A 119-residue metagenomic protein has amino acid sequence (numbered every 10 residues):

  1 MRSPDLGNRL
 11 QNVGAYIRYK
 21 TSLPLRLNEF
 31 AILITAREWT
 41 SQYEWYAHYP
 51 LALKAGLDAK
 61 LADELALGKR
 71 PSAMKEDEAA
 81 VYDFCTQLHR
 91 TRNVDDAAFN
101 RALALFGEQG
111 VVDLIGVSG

Functional and structural regions predicted by a protein language model:
M1-L23: Mobile cap/lid helix-loop segments that border enzyme active or cofactor-binding sites and regulate substrate access
R9, V13-Y16, E64, A80-T91: Solvent-exposed, amphipathic alpha-helical segments
G14-A15, I32-L33, Y49-L53, T86 (+1 more regions): Amphipathic alpha-helical segments within well-ordered protein domains
R18-L23, P71-S72, N100-A104: Short amphipathic alpha-helical boundary/capping segments
L23, L27-E29, T35-K60: Conserved alpha-helical segments that form or flank metal/cofactor-binding pockets of metalloenzymes
E29-T35, V112-G119: An amphipathic alpha-helical micro-motif enriched in hydrophobic residues with embedded/adjacent acidic residues
K75-I115: Acidic/histidine-rich alpha-helical segments that form the ligand environment of transition-metal centers
